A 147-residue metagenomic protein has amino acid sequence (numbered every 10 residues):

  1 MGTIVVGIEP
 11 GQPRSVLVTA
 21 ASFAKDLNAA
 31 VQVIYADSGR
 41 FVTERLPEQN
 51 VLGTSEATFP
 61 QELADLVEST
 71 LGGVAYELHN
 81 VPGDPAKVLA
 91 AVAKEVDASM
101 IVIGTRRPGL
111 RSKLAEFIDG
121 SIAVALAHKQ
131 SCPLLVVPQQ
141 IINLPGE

Functional and structural regions predicted by a protein language model:
M1-P47: Small/aliphatic-rich secondary-structure junction motif
Q12, S69-P108, I141-P145: Structural beta-alpha unit
A21, D65, V124-A125: Active-site phosphate/pyrophosphate- and oxyanion-stabilizing loops and adjacent acidic/basic residues in soluble
Q32-I34, E77-V81, L135-V137: General small-molecule cofactor/ligand-binding pocket signal
I34-Q61, N143-E147: Acidic, proline/glycine-rich short linear motifs
E48-L52, E95-D97, D119-G120: Short, hinge-like loop/turn segments at secondary-structure boundaries
I103-K129, N143-L144: Glycine-rich, Arg-bearing micro-motifs that act as flexible, cationic patches
